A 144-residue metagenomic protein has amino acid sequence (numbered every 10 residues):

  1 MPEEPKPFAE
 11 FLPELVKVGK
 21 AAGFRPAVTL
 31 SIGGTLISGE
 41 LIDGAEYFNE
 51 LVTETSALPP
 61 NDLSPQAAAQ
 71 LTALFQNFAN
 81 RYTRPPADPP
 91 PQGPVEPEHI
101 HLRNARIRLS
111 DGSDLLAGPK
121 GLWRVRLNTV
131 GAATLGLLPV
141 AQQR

Functional and structural regions predicted by a protein language model:
P2-R144: Conserved RNA-binding domains used in RNP assembly and mRNA/RNA metabolism
